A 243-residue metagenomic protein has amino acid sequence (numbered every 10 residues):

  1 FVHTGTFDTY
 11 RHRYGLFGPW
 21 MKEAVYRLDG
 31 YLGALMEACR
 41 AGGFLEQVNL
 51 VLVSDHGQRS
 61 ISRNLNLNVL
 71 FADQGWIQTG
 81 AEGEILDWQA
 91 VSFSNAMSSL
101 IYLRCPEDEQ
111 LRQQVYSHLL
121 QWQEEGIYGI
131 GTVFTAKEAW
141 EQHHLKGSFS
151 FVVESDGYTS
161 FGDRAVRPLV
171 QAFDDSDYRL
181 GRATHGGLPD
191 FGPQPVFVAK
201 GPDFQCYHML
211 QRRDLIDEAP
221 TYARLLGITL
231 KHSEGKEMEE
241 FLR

Functional and structural regions predicted by a protein language model:
F1-H3, V51, V198: Structural motif
F1-R40, P106-E107: Active-site His/acidic residue clusters
T6, C105, K200-F204: Short, histidine-centered active-site or binding-site loop motifs used for metal coordination, general acid-base
P19, A34-F173, D177-R179: Secreted, luminal/periplasmic, and some membrane-associated catalytic domains that remodel anionic oxygen-ester
E23-Y26, G80-N95, P106-H118, G192 (+3 more regions): A short beta-strand-to-alpha-helix junction
D29, D55, D217: Acidic active-site catalytic centers that drive phospho-/nucleotidyl reactions and related ester hydrolyses
M36, A223-G227: Short amphipathic alpha-helical signal-transduction/dimerization elements
A165-A219, R224: Low-complexity, glycine/alanine/valine/leucine- and proline-rich hydrophobic stretches
